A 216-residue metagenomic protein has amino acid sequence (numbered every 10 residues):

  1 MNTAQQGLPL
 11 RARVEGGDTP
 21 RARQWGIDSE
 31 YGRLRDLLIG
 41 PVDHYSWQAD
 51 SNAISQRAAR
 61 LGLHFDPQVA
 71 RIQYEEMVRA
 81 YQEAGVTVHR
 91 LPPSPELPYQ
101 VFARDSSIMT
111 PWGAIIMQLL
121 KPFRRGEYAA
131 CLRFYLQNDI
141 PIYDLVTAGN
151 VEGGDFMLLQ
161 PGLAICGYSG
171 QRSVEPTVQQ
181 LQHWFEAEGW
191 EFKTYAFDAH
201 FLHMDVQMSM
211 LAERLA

Functional and structural regions predicted by a protein language model:
M1-A216: The feature marks the mature, well-folded catalytic cores of soluble enzymes
